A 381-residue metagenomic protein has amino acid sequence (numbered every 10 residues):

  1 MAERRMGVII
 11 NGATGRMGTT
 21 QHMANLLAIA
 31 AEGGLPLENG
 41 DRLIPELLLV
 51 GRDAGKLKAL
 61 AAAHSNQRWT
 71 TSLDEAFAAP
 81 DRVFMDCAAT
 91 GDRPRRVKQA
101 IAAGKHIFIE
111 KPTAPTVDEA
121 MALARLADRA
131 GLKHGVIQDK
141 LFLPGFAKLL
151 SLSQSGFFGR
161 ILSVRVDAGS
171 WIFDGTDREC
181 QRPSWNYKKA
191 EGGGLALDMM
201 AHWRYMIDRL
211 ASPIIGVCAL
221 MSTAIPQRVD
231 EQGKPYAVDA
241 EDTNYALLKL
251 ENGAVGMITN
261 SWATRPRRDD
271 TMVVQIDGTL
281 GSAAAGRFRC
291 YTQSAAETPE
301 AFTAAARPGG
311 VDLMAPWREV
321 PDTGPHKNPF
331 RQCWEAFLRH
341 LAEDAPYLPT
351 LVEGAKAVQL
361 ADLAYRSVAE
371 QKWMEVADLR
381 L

Functional and structural regions predicted by a protein language model:
M1-H64: N-terminal Rossmann-like dinucleotide-binding module
E38-N39, R68-A79: Short acidic low-complexity segments
D81-V83, A89, P94-L141, G156: Beta-strand-loop-alpha-helix segment that lines the small-molecule cofactor/substrate pocket of alpha/beta enzymes
A88-A89, N260: Short glycine-/small-residue-rich Rossmann-like dinucleotide-binding loops
K140-V238, Q371: Predominantly a Rossmann-like dinucleotide-binding segment in NAD(P)-dependent oxidoreductases
G159-S163, R366-L381: C-terminal capping/lid region of NAD(P)-dependent oxidoreductase domains
D198, R209-G216, M221-A224, V229 (+2 more regions): Glycine-rich, aromatic-lined ligand/substrate-binding cores of catalytic and carbohydrate-binding domains
V229-E231, Y236-A237, Y245, K249-L250 (+3 more regions): C-terminal glycine/acidic-rich active-site capping loop/insertion
